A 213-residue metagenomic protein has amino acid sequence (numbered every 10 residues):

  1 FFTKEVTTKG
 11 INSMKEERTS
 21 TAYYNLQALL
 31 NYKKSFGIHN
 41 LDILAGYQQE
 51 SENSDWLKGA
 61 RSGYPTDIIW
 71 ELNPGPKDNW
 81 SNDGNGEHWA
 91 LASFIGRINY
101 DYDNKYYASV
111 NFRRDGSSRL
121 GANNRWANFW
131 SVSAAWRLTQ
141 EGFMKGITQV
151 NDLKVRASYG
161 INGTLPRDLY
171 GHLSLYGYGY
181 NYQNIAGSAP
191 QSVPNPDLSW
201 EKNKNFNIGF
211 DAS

Functional and structural regions predicted by a protein language model:
F1, T8-S213: Extracellular/periplasmic, surface-exposed regions of secreted and cell-surface proteins
